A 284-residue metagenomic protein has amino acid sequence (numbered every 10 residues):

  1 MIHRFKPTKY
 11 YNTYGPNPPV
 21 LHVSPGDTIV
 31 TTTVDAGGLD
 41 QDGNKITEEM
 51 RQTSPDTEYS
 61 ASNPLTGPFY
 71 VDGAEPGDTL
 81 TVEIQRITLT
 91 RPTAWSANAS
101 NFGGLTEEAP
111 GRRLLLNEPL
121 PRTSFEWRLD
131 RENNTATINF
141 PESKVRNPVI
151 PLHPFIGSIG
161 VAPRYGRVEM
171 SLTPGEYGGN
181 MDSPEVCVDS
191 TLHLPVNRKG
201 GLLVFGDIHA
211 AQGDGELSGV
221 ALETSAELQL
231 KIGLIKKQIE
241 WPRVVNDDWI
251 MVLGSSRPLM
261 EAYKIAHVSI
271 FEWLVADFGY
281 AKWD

Functional and structural regions predicted by a protein language model:
M1-T57: N-terminal, Lys/Arg-enriched amphipathic/low-complexity engagement segments that precede the first folded domain
F5-G15, E58-T66, E169-Y177: Short, structured beta-strand/loop micro-motifs enriched in basic residues and often containing a Trp
V23, V71-A74, V186: Short, well-ordered loop/turn sites that connect or cap secondary structure elements
T31, T79-V82, L194: A generic structural signal for residues embedded in beta-strands
A36-E48, I87-N98, G200-A210: Short, Lys/Arg- and Gly-enriched loop/turn segments at beta-strand edges
R86-C187: Intrinsically disordered, low-complexity linker/loop segments enriched in Gly/Pro and charged/polar residues
V149-M260, F271: Conserved mixed alpha/beta catalytic, RNA-binding, or beta-rich assembly cores of soluble enzyme, regulatory
